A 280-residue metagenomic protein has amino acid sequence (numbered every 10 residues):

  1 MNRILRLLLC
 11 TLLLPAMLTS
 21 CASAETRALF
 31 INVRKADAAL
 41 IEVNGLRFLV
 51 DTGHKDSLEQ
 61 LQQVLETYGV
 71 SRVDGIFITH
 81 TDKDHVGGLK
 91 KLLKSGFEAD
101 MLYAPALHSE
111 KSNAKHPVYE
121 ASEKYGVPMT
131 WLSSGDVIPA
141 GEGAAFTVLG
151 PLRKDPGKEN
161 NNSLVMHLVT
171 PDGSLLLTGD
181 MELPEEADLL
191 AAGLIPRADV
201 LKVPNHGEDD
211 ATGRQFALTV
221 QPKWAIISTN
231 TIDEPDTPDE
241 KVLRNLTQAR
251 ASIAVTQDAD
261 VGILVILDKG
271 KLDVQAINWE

Functional and structural regions predicted by a protein language model:
N2-I4, C21-E280: Non-globular, low-confidence helical/coil segments that flank catalytic cores
L8-M17: Bacterial N-terminal signal peptides
